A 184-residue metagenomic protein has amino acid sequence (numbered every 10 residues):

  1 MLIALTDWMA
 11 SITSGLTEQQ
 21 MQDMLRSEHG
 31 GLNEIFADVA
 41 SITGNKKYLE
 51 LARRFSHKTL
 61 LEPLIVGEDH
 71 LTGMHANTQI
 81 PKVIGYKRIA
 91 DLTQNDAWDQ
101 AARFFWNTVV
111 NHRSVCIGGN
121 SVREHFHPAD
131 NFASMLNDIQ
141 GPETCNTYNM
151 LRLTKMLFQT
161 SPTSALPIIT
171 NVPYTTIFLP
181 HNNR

Functional and structural regions predicted by a protein language model:
M1-R184: Glycan-recognition and catalytic cores of secretory/periplasmic carbohydrate-active enzymes
